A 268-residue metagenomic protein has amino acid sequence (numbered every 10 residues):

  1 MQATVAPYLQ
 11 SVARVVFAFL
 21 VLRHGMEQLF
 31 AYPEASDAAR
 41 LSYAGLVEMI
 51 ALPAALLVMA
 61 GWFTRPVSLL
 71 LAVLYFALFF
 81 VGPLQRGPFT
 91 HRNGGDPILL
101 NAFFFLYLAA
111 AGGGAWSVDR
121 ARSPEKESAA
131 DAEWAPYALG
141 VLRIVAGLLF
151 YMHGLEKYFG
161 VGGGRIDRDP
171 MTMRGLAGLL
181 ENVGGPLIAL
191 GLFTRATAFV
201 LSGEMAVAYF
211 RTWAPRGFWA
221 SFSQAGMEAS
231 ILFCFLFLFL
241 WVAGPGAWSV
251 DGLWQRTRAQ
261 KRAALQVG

Functional and structural regions predicted by a protein language model:
M1-F30, S36, Y43-P53, A60-F159 (+2 more regions): Extended, low-polarity transmembrane helix blocks
E34-A39, G164-R168: Flexible, solvent-exposed coil segments and beta strand-coil junctions, predominantly the extracellular/periplasmic
